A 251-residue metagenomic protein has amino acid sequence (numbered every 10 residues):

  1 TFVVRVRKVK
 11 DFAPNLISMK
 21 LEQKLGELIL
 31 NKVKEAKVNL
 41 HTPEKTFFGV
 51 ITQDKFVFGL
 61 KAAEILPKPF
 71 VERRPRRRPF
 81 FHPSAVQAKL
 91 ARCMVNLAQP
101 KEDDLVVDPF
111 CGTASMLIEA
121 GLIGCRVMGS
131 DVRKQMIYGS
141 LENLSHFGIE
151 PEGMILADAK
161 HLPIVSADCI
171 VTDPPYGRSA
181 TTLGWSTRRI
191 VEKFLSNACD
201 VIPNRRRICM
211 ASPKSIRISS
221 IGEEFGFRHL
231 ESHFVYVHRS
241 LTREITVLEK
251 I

Functional and structural regions predicted by a protein language model:
T1, L30-T42: Short secondary-structure capping/junction motifs at helix and strand boundaries
T1-V3, L105: Residues that mark the start of a beta-strand
R5-R7: Active-site nucleophile-His-acid catalytic modules used for acyl/amide transfer and hydrolysis across diverse enzymes
V9-L16, K20-Q23, E35, T42-I251: Class I S-adenosyl-L-methionine-dependent methyltransferase catalytic core
